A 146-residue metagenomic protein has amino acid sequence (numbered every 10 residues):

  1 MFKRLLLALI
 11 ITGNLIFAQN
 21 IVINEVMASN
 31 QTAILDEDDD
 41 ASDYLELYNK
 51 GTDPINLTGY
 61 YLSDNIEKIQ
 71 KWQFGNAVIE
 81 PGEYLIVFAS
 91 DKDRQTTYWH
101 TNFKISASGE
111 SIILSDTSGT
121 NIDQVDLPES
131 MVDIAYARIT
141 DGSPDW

Functional and structural regions predicted by a protein language model:
R4-A18: Sec-dependent N-terminal signal peptides
F17-W146: Activation on beta-sandwich/Ig-like modules and their edge loops
